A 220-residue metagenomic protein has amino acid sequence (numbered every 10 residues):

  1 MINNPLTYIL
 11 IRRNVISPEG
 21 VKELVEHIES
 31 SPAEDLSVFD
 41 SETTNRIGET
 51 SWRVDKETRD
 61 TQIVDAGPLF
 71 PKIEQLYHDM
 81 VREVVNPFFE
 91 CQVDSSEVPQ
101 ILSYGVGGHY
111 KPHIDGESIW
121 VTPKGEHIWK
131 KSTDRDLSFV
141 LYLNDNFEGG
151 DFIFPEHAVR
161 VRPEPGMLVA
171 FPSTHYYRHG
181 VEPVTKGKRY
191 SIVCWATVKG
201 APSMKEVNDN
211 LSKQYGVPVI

Functional and structural regions predicted by a protein language model:
M1-L168, Y176-I220: Fe(II)/2-oxoglutarate oxygenase catalytic core
